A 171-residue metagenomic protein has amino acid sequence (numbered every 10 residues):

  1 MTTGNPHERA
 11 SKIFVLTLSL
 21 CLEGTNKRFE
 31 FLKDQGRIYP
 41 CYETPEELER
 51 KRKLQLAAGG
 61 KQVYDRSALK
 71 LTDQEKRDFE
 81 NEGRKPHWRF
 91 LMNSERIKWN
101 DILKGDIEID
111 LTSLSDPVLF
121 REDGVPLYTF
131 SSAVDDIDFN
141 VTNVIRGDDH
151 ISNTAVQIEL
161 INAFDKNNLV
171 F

Functional and structural regions predicted by a protein language model:
M1-L18: A glycine-rich helix N-cap at a beta->alpha junction
F14, L22-F29: A conserved beta-strand/loop capping segment in the N-terminal third of enzymes that catalyze redox or closely related
T17-L22, H150: Acidic, metal-coordinating catalytic cores used for nucleic-acid/nucleotide bond scission and strand-transfer chemistry
F31-F171: Active-site cores that bind ATP or allylic diphosphates and position pyrophosphate for catalysis
